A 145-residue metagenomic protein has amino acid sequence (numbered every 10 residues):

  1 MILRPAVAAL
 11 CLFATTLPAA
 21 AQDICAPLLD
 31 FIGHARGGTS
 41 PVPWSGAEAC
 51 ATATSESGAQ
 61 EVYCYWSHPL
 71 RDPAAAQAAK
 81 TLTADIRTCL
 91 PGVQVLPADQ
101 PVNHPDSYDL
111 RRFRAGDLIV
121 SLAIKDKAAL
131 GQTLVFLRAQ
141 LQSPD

Functional and structural regions predicted by a protein language model:
I2, L17-Q60, A76-A78: N-terminal leader/targeting segments
A6-T16: Bacterial N-terminal signal peptides
A26, P101-H104, R111-R114: Mature secreted bioactive peptide module from preproproteins
A47-Y108: Long, charged/polar, surface-exposed segments that mediate recognition or autoinhibition
E61-Y65, S121-A123, L134-R138: Ordered hydrophobic segments in well-structured contexts
H68, D99, D117, D126 (+1 more regions): A mature extracytoplasmic/lumenal domain signature
R112-R114, I119-Q132: Short, exposed beta-strand-loop hairpins at the edges of beta-sheets in extracellular/periplasmic proteins
L130-D145: Short, low-complexity, Pro/Ser/Thr/Gly-rich segments in the mature regions of secreted, periplasmic
